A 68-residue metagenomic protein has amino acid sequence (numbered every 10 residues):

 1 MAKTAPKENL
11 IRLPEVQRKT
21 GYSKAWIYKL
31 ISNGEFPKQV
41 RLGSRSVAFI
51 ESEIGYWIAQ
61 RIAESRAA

Functional and structural regions predicted by a protein language model:
A2-W26, S32, E53-A63: Polyanion-binding surface elements
T20-A48: Major-groove DNA-recognition helix of helix-turn-helix-type DNA-binding domains
A67-A68: Extracellular beta-propeller repeat domains
